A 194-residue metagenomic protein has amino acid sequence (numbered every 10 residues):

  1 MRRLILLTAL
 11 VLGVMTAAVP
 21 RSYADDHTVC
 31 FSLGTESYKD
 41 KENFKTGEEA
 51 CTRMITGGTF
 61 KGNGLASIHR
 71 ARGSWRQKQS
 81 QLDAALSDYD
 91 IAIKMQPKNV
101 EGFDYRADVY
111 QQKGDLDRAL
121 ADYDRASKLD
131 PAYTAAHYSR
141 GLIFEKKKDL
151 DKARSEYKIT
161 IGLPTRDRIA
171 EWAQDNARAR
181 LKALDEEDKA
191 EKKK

Functional and structural regions predicted by a protein language model:
Q77, D104, D108-Q111, E145: Position-specific recognition of the canonical hydrophobic site in helix A of tetratricopeptide repeat
